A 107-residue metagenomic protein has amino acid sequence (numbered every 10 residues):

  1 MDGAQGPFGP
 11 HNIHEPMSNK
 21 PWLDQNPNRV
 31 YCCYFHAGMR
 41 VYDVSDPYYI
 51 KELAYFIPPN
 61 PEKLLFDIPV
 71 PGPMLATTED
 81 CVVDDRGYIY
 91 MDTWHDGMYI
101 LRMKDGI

Functional and structural regions predicted by a protein language model:
M1-I107: Feature marking well-ordered beta-strand scaffolds used for ligand recognition
